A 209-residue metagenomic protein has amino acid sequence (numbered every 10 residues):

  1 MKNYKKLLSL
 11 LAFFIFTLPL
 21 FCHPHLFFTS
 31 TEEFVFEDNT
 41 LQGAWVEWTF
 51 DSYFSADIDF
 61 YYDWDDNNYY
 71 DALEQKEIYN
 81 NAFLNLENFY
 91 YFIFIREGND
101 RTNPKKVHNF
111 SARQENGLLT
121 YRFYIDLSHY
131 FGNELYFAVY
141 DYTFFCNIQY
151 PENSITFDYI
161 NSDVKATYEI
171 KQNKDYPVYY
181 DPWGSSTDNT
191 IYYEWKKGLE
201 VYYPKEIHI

Functional and structural regions predicted by a protein language model:
K2-L8: Bacterial N-terminal signal peptides that target proteins for export
S9-L10, L20: Cleavable N-terminal signal peptides
H23-F50, F54: Early extracytoplasmic/domain-onset interaction patches
H25-F27, E87, K105, Y202: Short solvent-exposed loop/turn micro-motifs enriched in small/polar/acidic residues
F54-F131: Structured domain cores in non-transmembrane regions
N99-I209: Mature, soluble, non-transmembrane domains
